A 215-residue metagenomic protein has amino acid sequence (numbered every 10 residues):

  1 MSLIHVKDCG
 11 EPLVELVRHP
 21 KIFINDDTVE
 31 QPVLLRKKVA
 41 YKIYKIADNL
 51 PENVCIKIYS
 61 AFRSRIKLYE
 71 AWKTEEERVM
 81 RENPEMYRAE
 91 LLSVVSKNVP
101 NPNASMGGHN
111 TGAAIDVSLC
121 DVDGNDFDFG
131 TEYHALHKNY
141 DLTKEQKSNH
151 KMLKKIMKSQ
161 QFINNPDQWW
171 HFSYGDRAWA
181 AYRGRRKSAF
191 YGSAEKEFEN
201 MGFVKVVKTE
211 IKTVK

Functional and structural regions predicted by a protein language model:
M1-V214: Cell-envelope/glycan interface and biosynthesis
